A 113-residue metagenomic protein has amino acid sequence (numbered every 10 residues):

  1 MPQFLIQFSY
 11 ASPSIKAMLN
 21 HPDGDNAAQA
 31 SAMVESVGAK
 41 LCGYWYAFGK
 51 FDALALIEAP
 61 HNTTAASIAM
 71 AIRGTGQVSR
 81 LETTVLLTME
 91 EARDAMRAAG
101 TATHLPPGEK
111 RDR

Functional and structural regions predicted by a protein language model:
M1-R113: A compositional/biophysical signature of low hydrophobicity enriched in polar/charged and small residues
